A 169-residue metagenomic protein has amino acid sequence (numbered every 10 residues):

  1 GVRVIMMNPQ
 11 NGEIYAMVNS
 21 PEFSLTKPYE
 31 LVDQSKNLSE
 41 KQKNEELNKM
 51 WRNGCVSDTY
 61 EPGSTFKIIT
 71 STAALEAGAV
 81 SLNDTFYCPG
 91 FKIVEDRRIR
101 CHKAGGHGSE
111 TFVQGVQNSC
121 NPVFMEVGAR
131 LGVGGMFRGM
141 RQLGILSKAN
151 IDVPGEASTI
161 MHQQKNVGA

Functional and structural regions predicted by a protein language model:
V2-S64, I69-A169: Beta-lactam-recognizing serine transpeptidase/beta-lactamase-like catalytic domain environment
